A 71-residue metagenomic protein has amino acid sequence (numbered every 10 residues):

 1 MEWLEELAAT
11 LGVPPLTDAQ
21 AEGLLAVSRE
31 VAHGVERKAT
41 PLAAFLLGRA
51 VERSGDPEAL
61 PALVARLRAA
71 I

Functional and structural regions predicted by a protein language model:
M1-E22: An acidic intrinsically disordered interaction segment
E2-L7, G55-I71: C-terminal binding/interaction regions
A8-L11, P15, V35, R68-I71: Structural signal for hydrophobic packing residues in well-ordered secondary-structure cores of soluble enzyme domains
G12-L16, R53-A59: Short, glycine- and charge-enriched coil/turn segments that flank and shape catalytic ligand pockets
L16-L47, V51-E52: Amphipathic, hydrophobic secondary-structure cores in small proteins
